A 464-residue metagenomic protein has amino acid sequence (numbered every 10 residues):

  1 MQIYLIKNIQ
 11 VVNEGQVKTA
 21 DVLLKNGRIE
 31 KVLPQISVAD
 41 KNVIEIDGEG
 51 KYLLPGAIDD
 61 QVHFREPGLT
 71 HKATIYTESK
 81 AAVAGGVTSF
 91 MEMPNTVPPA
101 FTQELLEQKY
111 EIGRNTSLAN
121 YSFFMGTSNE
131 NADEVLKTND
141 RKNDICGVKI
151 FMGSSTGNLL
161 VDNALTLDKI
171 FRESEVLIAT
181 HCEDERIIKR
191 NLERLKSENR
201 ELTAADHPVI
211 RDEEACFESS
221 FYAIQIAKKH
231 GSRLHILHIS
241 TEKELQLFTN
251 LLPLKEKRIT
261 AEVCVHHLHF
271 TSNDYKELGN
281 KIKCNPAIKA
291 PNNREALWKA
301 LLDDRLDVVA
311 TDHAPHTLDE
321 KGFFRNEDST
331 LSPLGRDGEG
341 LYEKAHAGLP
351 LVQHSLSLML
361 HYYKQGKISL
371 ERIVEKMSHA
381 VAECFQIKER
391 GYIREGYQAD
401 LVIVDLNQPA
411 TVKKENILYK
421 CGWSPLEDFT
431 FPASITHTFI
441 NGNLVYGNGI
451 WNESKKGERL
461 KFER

Functional and structural regions predicted by a protein language model:
M1-D40: N-terminal metal-binding scaffold of metallo-dependent hydrolase/deaminase domains
I9, N326-T330, D337, L341 (+1 more regions): C-terminal cap of metal-dependent C-N hydrolases
I9, V22, G27, G50 (+15 more regions): Divalent metal-coordination and catalytic microenvironments
S37-L53: Active-site metal-binding motif and surrounding structural segment of the metallo-beta-lactamase
E49-T116: Metal-associated gating/positioning segment near the N- to mid-region
E111-T127: A glycine-rich helix N-cap at a beta->alpha junction
D133-V309, S329: Histidine/acidic residue-rich metal-binding segments in metalloenzymes
A204-G231, K281, V308, P315-L406: His/Asp/Glu-enriched, well-ordered alpha-helical/loop segment that forms or immediately abuts the divalent-metal
